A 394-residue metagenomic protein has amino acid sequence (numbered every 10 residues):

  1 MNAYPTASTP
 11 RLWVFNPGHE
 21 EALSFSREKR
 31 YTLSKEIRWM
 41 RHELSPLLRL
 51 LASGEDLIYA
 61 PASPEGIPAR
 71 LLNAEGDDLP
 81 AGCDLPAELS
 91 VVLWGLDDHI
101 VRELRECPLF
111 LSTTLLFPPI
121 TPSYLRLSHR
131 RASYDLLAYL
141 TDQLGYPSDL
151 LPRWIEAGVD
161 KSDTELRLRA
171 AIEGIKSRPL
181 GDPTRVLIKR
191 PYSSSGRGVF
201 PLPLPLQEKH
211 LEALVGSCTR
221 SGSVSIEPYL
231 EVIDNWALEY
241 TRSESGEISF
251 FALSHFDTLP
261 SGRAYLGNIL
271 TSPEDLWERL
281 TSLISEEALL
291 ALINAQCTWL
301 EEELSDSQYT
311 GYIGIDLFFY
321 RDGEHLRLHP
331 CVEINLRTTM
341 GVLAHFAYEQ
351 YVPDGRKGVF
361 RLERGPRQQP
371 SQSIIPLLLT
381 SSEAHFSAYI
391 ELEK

Functional and structural regions predicted by a protein language model:
N2-L51: N-terminal-proximal low-complexity accessory segments that begin disordered and transition into the first
I37-L47, L51, Y59-K176, S193: Conserved N-proximal alpha/beta basic substrate-recognition cap immediately N-terminal to, or forming the N-lobe
W39, F250-D275, R337-T339, F346-R356: Extended active-site and interfacial segments that coordinate phosphate-rich ligands in large catalytic machineries
W154, R178-P201, G222-V232, I315 (+1 more regions): ATP-grasp fold ATP-binding core
W154, R185-L211, A237, S261-W277: Glycine-rich phosphate-binding loop of ATP-grasp-fold ATP-dependent ligases
T184, H210-Y265, F318-C331: Phosphate-binding site of ATP-dependent enzymes
S221, F250-L253, G262-R327, E363-P366 (+1 more regions): A long amphipathic alpha-helix within ATP-dependent nucleotide-binding catalytic cores
H325-L328, L336-K394: C-terminal active-site "lid" helix and adjoining low-complexity regulatory extension at the edge of ATP-using catalytic
